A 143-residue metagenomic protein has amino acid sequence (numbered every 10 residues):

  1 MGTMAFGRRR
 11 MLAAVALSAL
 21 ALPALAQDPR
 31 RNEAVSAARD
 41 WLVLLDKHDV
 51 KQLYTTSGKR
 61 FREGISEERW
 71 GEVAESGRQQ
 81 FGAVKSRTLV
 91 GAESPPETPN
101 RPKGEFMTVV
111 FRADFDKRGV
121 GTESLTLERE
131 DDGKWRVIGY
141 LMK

Functional and structural regions predicted by a protein language model:
M1-R9: Positively charged n-region of N-terminal signal peptides that target proteins for export
G2-T3, L22-K47: Short, low-complexity N-terminal intrinsically disordered segments enriched in polar/charged residues
R8-L17: N-terminal export leaders
A21-L22, Q80: Hydrophobic membrane-targeting signal helices
Q27-D28, R39-V43, T56-E63, R112-D114: Second-shell loop/turn segments in exported
V35-A37, K51-G104: Short solvent-exposed beta->alpha transition segments
G91-K143: Exposed beta-sheet edge and beta->alpha loop/turn motif
